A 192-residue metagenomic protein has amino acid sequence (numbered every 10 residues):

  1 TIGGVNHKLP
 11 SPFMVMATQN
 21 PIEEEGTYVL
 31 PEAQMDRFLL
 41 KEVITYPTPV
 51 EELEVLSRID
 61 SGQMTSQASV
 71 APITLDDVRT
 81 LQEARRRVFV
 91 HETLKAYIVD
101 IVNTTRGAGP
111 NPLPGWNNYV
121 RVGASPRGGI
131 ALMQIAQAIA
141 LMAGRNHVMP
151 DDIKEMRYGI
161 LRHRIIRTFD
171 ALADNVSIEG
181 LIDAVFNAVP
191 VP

Functional and structural regions predicted by a protein language model:
T1-V88, Q137-I139: Canonical AAA+ ATPase core
L30, E51, F89, T93 (+3 more regions): Alpha-helix N-cap and coil->helix boundary residues
Q34, L56-D60, V102, R157 (+1 more regions): Hydrophobic aliphatic residues
P49, L53-S57, K95, V99 (+1 more regions): An amphipathic alpha-helix signature
E54, E83, A96, D100 (+2 more regions): Replace "anionic and nucleotidyl ligands
S66-P110, P114-G129: Conserved AAA+ ATPase small/helical "lid" subdomain
G107-P192: C-terminal engagement/docking regions of AAA+ P-loop ATPases
